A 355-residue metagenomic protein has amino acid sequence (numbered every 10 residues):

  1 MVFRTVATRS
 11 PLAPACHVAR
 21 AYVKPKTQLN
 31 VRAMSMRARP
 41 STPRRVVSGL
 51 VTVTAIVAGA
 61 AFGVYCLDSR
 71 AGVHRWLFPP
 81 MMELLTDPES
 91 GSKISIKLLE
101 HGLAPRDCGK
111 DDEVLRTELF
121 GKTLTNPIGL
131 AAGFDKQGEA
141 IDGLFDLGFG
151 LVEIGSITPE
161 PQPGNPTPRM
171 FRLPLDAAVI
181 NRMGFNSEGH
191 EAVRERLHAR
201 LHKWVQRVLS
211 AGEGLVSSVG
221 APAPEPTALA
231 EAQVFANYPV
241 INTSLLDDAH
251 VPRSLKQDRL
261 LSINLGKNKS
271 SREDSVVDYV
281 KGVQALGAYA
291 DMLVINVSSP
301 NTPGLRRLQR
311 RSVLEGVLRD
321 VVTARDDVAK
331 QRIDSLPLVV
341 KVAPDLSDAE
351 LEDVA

Functional and structural regions predicted by a protein language model:
M1-V57: N-terminal mitochondrial targeting presequence
V6, A13, V152, G220-A221: Intrinsically disordered, low-complexity serine/threonine-rich segments
S10, N30, S41, S69 (+5 more regions): Serine/threonine-rich low-complexity intrinsically disordered regions
V18, A61, E231-V234: A general marker of short, structured functional hotspots
A21-Q28, D87, G138-D142, R325-L336: Solvent-exposed, well-ordered amphipathic alpha-helical segments that flank/support binding or catalytic loops
A38-W204, S254-K256, L260: N-terminal capping/small domains of soluble enzymes
L124, A132-D135, G184-A355: Conserved alpha/beta-domain cores
